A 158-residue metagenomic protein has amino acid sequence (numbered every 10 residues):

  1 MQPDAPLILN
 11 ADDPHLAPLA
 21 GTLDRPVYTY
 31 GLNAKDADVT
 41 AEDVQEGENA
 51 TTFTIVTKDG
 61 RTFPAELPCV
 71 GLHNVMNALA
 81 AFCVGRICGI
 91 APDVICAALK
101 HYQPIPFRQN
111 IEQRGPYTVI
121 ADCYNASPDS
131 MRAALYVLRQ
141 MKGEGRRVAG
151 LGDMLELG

Functional and structural regions predicted by a protein language model:
M1-T118, G145: Acidic, Mg2+-coordinating active-site environments of NTP-dependent enzymes
P104-F107, C123-G158: Active-site beta-alpha connecting loops in nucleotide-dependent enzymes
